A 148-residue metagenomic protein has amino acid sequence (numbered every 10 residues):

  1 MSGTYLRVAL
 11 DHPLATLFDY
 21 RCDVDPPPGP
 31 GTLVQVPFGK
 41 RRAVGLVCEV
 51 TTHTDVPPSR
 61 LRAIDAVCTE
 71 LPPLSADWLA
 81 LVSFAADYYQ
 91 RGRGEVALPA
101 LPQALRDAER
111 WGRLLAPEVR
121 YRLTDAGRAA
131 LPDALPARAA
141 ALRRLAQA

Functional and structural regions predicted by a protein language model:
M1-A148: Accessory, non-ATPase domains that flank or precede helicase/AAA+ motor cores in DNA-metabolism machines
